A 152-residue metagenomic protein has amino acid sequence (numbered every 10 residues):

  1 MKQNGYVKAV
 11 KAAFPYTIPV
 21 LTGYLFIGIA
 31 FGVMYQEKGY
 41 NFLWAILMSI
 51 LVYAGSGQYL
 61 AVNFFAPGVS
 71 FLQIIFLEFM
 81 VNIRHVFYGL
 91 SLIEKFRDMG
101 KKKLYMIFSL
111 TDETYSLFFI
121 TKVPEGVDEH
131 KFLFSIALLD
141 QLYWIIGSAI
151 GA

Functional and structural regions predicted by a protein language model:
M1-A12: Short, Lys/Arg-rich, polar N-terminal cytosolic tail immediately upstream of the first transmembrane signal-anchor
K2, F76-A152: Helix-loop-helix junctions within the multi-pass membrane cores of secondary transporters/permeases
K11-I18, F42-A45, L72-I74, M99-L104 (+1 more regions): Short alpha-helical transmembrane interface motifs in multi-pass membrane proteins
I18-A30: The first (N-terminal) embedded transmembrane alpha-helix
P19-V20, M48-S49, L77, L139-D140: Alpha-helical transmembrane segments of multi-pass integral membrane proteins
T22, V33, K38: N-terminal beta-strand-loop-alpha-helix module at the start of alpha/beta ligand-binding or catalytic domains
I29-V33, V62, L90, A152: Transmembrane alpha-helix boundary and packing residues in multipass membrane permease domains and related
E37-G39, L43-R84, K95-F96: Membrane-interfacial helix-loop connectors
